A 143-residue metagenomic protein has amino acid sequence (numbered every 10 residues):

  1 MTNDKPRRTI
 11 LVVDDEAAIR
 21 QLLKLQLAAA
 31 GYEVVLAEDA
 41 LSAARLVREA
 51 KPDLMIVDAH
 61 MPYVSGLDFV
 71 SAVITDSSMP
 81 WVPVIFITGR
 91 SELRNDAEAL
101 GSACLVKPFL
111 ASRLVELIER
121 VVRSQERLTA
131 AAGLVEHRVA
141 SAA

Functional and structural regions predicted by a protein language model:
M1-T9, S112-A143: Non-catalytic signal-transmission and effector/linker regions of two-component phosphorelay proteins
Q21-A29: Charged docking surfaces used in two-component/phosphorelay signaling
G31-E38, L46: Short hydrophobic/Thr-rich beta-strand motif most characteristic of the beta2 strand and flanking loop of CheY-like
D39-S42, S65-D68: Acidic catalytic/metal-coordinating carboxylates
A50-I56: Active-site beta3 strand of CheY-like receiver
M61-P62: Receiver (REC) domain active-site loop signature in two-component systems and cognate sites in sensor histidine kinases
D68, P80, G89-V106, S112 (+1 more regions): Alpha4 helix (beta4-alpha4-beta5 surface) of REC/receiver domains from two-component response regulators
I85-I87: Hydrophobic/aromatic residues positioned on beta-strands within the core alpha/beta folds
